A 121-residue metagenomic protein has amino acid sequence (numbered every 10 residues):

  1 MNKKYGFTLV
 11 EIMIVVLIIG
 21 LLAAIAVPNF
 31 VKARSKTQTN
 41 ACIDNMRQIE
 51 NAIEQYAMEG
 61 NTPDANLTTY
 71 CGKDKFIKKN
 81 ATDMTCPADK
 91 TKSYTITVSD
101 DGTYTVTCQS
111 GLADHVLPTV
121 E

Functional and structural regions predicted by a protein language model:
N2-F30: N-terminal single-pass transmembrane signal-anchor helix
K3, K32, Q55-E59: Conserved amphipathic alpha-helical interaction elements at protein-protein interfaces in regulatory, energy-coupling
V16, I43, E50: Conserved catalytic core of two-component sensor histidine kinases
F30-M46: Aliphatic-rich helix starts adjacent to a transmembrane/signal segment
N51-E54, M58-E121: Extracellular/periplasmic head regions of type IV pilus-like filament subunits
